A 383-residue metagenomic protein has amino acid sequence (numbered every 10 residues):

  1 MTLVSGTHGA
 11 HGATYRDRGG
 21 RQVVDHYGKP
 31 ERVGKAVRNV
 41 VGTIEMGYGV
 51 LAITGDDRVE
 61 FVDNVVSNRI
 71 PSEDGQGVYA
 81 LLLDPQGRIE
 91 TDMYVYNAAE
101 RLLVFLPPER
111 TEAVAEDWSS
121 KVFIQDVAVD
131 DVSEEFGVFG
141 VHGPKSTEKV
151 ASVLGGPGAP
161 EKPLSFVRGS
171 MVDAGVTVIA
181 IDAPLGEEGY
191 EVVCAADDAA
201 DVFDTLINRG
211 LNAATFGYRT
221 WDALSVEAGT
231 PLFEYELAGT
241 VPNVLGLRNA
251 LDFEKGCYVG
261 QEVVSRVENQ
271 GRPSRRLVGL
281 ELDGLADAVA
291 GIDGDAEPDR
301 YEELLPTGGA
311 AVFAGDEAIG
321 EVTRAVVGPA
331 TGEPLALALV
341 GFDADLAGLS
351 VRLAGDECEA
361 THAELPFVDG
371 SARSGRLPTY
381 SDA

Functional and structural regions predicted by a protein language model:
M1-G77, L83-R88: Acidic, proline/glycine-enriched N-terminal capping motif
S5-G6, Q22, Y27, D130-V278 (+1 more regions): Glycine-rich, acidic
I44-S67, D130-E148, S274-D283: Short glycine-/aliphatic-rich beta-strand segments at the starts of folded cytosolic domains
D56, E60-A98, E148-A183: A glycine-rich (often HGG/GG-containing) alpha/beta subdomain
V65-V66, V114-K121, V153-L154, D198-N212 (+3 more regions): Short amphipathic alpha-helices in soluble, non-transmembrane regions that often serve as interface/regulatory elements
L102-F105, G186-C194, T331-G341: A generic structural motif
A113-D130, P157-E161: A short alpha->loop->secondary-structure connector
N249-L251, Q261, S265-A383: Glycine-rich, small/acidic residue-mixed loop/short-helix segments
